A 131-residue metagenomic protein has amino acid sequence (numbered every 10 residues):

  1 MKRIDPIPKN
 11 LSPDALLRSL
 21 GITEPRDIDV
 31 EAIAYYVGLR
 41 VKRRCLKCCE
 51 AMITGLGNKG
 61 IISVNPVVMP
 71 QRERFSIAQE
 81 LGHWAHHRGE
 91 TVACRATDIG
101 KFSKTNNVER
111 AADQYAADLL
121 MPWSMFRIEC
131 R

Functional and structural regions predicted by a protein language model:
M1-R131: Active-site hotspot residues in diverse enzymes, especially metal/ion-binding acidic/histidine motifs
